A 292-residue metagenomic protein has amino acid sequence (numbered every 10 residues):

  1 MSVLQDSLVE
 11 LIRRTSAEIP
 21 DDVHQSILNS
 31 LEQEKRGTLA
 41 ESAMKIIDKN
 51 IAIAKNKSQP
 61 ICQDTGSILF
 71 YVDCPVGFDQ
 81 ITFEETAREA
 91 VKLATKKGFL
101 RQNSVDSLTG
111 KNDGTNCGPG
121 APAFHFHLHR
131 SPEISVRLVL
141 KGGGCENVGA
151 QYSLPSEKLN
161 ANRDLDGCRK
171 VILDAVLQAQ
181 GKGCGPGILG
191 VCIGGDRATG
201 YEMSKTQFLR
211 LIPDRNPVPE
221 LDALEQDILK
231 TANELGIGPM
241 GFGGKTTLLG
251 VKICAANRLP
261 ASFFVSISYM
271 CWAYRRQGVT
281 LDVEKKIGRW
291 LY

Functional and structural regions predicted by a protein language model:
M1-V191, D196-Y292: Non-transmembrane, aqueous-exposed alpha-helical and coiled segments at domain scale
